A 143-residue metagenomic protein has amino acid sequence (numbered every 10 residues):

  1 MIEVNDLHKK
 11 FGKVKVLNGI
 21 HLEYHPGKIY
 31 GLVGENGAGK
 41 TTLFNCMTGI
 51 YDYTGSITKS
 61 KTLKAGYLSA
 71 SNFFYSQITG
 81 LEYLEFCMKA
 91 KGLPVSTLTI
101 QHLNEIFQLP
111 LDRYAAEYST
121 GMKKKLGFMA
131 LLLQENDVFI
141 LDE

Functional and structural regions predicted by a protein language model:
I2-V4, L17-G19: Conserved structural motif at the start of ABC-family nucleotide-binding domains
Y24-P26: Conserved hydrophobic segment flanking the Walker A/P-loop of ABC-type ATPase nucleotide-binding domains
Y30-E35: The feature captures the beta-strand-to-loop junction immediately N-terminal to the Walker
T48: Helix-to-loop junction immediately C-terminal to a conserved catalytic motif
S71, S76-K91: Q-loop/switch helix immediately C-terminal to the Walker
T97, Q101-S119: Conserved ABC nucleotide-binding domain
L133-D137: A short, proline-enriched helix->beta-strand linker immediately N-terminal to the Walker B motif in ABC-type P-loop
F139-E143: Catalytic Walker B motif of ABC-type/P-loop ATPase nucleotide-binding domains
